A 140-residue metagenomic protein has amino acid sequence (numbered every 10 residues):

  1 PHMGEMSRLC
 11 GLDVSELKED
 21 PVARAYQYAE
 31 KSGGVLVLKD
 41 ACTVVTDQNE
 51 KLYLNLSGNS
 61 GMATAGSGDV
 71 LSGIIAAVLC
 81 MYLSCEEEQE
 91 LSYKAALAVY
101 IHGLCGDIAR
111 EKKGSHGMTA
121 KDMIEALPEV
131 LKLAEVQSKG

Functional and structural regions predicted by a protein language model:
P1-S57, E135-G140: Glycine-rich phosphate/dinucleotide-binding loop and adjoining beta-alpha-beta core of small-molecule
R8, T64-I101: Short, small-residue alpha-helix embedded
C10-G11, T46-E50, A76, G106-K112: Short acidic, glycine/serine/threonine-rich loops at helix termini
P21-E30, E87-C105, A120-P128: Short, well-structured alpha-helical segments that form the helix of a local strand-helix-strand
A23-Y26, Y53, S72-G73, A77 (+1 more regions): Feature representing long, continuous alpha-helical segments
L54-G66: Short pre-catalytic strand/loop immediately N-terminal to key active-site residues, enriched for Gly-Thr
G103-G140: Charged C-terminal helix
